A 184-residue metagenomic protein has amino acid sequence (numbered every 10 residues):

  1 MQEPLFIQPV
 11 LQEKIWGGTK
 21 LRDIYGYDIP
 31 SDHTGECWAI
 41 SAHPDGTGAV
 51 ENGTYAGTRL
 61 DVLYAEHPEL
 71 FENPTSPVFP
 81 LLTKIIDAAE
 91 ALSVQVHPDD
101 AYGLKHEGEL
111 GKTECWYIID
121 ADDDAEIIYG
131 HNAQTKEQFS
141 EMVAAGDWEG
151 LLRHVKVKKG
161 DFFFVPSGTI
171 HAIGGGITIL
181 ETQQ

Functional and structural regions predicted by a protein language model:
M1-Q134: Transition-metal
H97, V157-G175, Q184: Conserved metal-binding segment of the jelly-roll/cupin
T135-F164: Active-site glycine-rich loop that binds ribose-phosphate moieties when present
L180-T182: Glycine-rich, acidic
